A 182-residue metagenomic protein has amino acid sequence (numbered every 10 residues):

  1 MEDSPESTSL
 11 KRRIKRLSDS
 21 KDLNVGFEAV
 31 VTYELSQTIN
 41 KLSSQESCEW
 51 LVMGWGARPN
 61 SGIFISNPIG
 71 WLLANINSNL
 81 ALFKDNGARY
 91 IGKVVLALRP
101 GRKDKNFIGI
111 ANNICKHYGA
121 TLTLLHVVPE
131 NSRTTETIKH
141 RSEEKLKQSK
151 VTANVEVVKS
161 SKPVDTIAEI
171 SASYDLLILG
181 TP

Functional and structural regions predicted by a protein language model:
M1-A29: Membrane-proximal soluble helical/coiled-coil segments that couple transmembrane anchors to catalytic or regulatory
M1-E2, D22, G26, Q37 (+5 more regions): Intrinsically disordered or low-complexity boundary/linker segments at protein termini and domain junctions
E6-L10, V31, F64, K103 (+3 more regions): Soluble or luminal CAZymes and related metallo-dependent hydrolases
E6-L17, P68-I69, E136-K147: Short, aromatic/basic amphipathic alpha-helical patches
I14, I39, A111, S142 (+1 more regions): Aromatic/hydrophobic pocket-lining residues that form π-stacking "cages" and hydrophobic walls in ligand
A29-S36, V158-V164: Charged docking surfaces used in two-component/phosphorelay signaling
K139-H140, K159-A172: A short, acidic, amphipathic alpha-helical segment used as a generic capping/interface helix at domain edges
